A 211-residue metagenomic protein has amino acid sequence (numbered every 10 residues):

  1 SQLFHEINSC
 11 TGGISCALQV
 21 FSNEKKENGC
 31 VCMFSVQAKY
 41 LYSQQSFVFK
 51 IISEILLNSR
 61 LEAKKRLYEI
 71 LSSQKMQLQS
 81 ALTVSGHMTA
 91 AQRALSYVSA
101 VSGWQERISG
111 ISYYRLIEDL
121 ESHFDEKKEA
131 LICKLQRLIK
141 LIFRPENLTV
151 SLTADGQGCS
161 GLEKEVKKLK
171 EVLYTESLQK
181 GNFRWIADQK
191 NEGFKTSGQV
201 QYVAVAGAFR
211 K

Functional and structural regions predicted by a protein language model:
S1-R184: Charge-rich, well-structured scaffold segments of protease-associated domains
I186-G193: Coiled-coil termination/hinge junctions
F194-K211: Long, His/Glu/Asp-enriched segments that create or flank divalent metal/ion-associated functional microenvironments
